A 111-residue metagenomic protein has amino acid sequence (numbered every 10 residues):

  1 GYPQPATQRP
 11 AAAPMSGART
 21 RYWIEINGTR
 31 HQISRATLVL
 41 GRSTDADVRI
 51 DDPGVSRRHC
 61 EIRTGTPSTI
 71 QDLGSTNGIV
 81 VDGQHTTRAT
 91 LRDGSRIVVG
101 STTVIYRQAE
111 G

Functional and structural regions predicted by a protein language model:
G1-Y22, G111: Low-complexity, Pro/Ser/Thr/Gly/Ala-rich intrinsically disordered linkers and tails that serve as
A18-T20, N27, S34: A short, polar/charged loop/turn motif at coil->beta-strand junctions and beta-hairpin connectors
T20-I24, N77-I79: Short polybasic amphipathic segments
T29-Q108: Forkhead-associated
